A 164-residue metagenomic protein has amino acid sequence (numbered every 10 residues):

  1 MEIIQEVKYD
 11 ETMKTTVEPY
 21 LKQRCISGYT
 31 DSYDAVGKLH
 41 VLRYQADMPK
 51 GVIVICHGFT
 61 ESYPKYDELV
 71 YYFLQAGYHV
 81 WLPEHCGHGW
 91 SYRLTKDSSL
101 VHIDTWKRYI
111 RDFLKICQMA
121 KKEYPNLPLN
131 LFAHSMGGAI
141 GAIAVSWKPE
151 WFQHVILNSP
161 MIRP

Functional and structural regions predicted by a protein language model:
M1-D34, K38-Q45: An N-terminal hydrophobic leader/cap segment in hydrolases
Q45-V52: Proline/glycine-enriched tight loop/beta-turn segments at coil->beta junctions that connect or precede beta-strands
K50, G58-E61: Active-site glycine-rich loops that stabilize anionic/oxyanionic intermediates across multiple enzyme folds
C56, P83-H85, N158: Alpha/beta-hydrolase
Y63, V70-K96: Conserved alpha/beta-hydrolase
V101-K121: Alpha/beta-hydrolase active-site loop
Y124-S135: Alpha/beta-hydrolase fold nucleophile elbow
M136-P164: Alpha/beta-hydrolase-fold enzymes
